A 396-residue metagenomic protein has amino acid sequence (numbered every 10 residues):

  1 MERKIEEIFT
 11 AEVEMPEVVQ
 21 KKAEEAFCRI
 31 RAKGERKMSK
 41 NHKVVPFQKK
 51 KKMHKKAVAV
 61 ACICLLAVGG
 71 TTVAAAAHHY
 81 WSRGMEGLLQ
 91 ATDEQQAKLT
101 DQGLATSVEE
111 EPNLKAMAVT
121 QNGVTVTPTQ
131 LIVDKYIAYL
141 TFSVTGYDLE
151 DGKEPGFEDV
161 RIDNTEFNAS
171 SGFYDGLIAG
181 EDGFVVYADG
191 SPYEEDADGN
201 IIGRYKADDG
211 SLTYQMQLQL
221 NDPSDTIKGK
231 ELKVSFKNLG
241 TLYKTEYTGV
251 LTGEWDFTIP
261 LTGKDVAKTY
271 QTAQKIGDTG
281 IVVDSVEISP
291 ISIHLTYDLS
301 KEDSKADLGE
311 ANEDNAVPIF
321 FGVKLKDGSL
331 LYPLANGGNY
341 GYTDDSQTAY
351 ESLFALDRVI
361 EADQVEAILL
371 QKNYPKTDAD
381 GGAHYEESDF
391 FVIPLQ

Functional and structural regions predicted by a protein language model:
M1-M53: Disordered, charged N-terminal biogenesis/targeting segments of membrane/secreted proteins
A11, A23-F27, R31, T72-Q396: Alpha-helical, hydrophobic structural elements that either
P46-A77: Internal signal-anchor transmembrane helix that establishes type II topology
